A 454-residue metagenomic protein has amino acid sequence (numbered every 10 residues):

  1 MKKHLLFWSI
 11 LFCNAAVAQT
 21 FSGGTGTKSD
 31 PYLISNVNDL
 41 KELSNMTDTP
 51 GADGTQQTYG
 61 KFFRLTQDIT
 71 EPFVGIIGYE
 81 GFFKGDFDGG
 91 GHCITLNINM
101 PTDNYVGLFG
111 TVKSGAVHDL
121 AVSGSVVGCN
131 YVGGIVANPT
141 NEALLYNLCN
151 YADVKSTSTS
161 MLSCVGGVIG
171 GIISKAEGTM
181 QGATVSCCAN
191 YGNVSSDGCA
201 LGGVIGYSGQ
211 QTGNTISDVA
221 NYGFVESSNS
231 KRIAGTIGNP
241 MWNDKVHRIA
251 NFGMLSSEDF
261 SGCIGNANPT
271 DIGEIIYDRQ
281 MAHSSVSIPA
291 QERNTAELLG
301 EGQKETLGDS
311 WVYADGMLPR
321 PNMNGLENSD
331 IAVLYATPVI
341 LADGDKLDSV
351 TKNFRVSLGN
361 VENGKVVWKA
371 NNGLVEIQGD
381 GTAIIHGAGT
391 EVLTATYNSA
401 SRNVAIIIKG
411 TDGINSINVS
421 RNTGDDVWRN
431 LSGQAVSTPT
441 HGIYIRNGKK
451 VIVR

Functional and structural regions predicted by a protein language model:
M1-K3, I443-R454: C-terminal tail/sorting-segment detector
A18, L120, T411-I417, G433 (+1 more regions): Terminal processing/anchoring signals of secreted or surface-associated proteins and related intramolecular
Q19-Y335: Predominantly extracellular beta-rich ligand-binding scaffolds that present long acidic/polar faces for carbohydrate
P139, G379-A388: Extracellular/luminal low-complexity segments enriched in Ser/Thr/Pro
N251, G359-G379, D425-S432: Change to "...patches in solvent-exposed regions of secreted, membrane-anchored, or virion-exposed structural
Y335-D345, I407-S432: Residue-level detector of functionally pivotal "anchor" positions at catalytic/ligand-binding pockets or at interdomain
Y335-V366: Solvent-exposed, low-complexity, repeat-rich "mucin-like" stalks and linkers
G389-N398: A short beta-strand micro-motif common to beta-rich folds, especially ectodomain repeats
